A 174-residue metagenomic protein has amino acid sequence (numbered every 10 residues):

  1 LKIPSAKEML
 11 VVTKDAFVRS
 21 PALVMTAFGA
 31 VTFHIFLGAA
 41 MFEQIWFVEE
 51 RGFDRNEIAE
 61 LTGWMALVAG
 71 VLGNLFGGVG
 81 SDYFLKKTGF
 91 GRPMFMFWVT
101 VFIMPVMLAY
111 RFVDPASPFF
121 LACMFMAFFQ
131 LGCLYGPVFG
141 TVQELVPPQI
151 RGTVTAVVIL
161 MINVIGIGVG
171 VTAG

Functional and structural regions predicted by a protein language model:
L1-M25, E50: Juxtamembrane intracellular "pre-TM" segments in multi-pass secondary transporters
A16-A27, S117-L121, G152: Primarily residues marking transmembrane-helix entry/exit sites
R19-G77, L131-Y135, F139, G166-G174: Extracytoplasmic gate region of multi-pass secondary transporters
G29-A30, H34, C123-F128, I159 (+1 more regions): Helical-face signature of the major facilitator-like transporter fold
R55-A59, P148-V158: Loop-to-transmembrane helix entry/capping segments in MFS-fold secondary transporters and related SLC/MFSD carriers
N74-G89: Helix-to-loop junctions at the C-terminal end of transmembrane segments in multipass secondary transporters
L85-K86, V142-R151: Paired intracellular helix-loop junctions of major facilitator superfamily
G89-V138: C-terminal transmembrane helical hairpin of 12-TM major facilitator-type secondary transporters
